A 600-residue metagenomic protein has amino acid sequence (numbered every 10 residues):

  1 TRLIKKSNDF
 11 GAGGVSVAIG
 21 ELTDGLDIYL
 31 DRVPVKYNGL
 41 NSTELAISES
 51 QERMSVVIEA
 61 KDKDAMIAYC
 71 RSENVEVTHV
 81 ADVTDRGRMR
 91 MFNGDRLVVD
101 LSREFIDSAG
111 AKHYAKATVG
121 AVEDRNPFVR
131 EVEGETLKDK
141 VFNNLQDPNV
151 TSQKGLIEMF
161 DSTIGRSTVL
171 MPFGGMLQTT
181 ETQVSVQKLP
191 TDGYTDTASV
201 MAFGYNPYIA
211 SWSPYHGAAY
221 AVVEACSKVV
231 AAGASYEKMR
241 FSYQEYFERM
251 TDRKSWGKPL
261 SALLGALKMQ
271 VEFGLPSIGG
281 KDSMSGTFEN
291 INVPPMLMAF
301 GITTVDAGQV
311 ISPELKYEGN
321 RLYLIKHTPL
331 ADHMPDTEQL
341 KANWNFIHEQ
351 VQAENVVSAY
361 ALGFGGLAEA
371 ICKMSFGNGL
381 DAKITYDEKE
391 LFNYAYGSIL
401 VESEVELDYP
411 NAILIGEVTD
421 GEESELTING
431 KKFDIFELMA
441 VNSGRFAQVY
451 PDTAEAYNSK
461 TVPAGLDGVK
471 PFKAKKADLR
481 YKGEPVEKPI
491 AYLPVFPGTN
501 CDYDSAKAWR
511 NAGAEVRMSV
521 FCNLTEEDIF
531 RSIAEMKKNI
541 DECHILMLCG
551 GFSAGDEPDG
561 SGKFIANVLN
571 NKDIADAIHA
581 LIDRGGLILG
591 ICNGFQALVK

Functional and structural regions predicted by a protein language model:
T1, A60-T195, A202-A210, K254-S261 (+4 more regions): Intein/HINT protein-splicing elements and their conserved insertion hotspots or analogous self-processing inserts
T1, V17-I19, I28-T43, T182-Y194 (+6 more regions): Structured alpha-helical segments in the cores of large, soluble enzyme domains
T1-Q51, S55-K61, S285-I311: Hydrophobic, small-residue-rich alpha-helical packing segments that form membrane-like cores
K5-L22, Q178, C226-S235, E314 (+2 more regions): Conserved phosphate/anionic-ligand binding catalytic regions in large, soluble enzymes, centered on
V15, V33-N41, T84-G87, D282-S285 (+3 more regions): Short acidic loop-to-helix transition motifs that present clustered carboxylates
A121, Y215-D282, G286: A glycine-rich phosphate/pyrophosphate-binding beta-strand-loop-alpha-helix module
T179, Y208-E224, V568-K572: Glycine-rich anion/phosphate-binding loops
I428-I591, F595-K600: N-terminal beta1-alpha1 cap of cysteine-dependent amidohydrolase-like domains
